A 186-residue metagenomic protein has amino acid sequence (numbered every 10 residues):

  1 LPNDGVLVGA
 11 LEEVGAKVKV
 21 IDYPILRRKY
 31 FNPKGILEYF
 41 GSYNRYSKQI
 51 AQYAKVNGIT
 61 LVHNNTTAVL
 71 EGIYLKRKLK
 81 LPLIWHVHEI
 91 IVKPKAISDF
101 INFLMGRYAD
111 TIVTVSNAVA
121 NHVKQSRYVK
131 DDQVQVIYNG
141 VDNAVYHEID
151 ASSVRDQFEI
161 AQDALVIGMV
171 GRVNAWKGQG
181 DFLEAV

Functional and structural regions predicted by a protein language model:
L1-F40: N-terminal strand-loop element at the rim of the active site of nucleotide-sugar-dependent glycosyltransferases
L1-P2, H63-N64, T114-V115, V136: Short beta-strand scaffold positions
G5-V6, Y43, S47, L61-L79 (+2 more regions): An aromatic- and histidine-rich active-site surface loop
K34-E38, I84-V113, N121, Y128: A conserved, positively charged/aromatic
V92, D142, R172-W176: Nucleotide-sugar-dependent glycosyltransferase donor-binding/catalytic pocket residues
A118, G140: Carbohydrate-associated surface elements
Y146-I160: A short helix/loop element that forms part of the nucleotide-sugar donor recognition site in Leloir-type
L165, M169-V186: A conserved mid-protein helix/loop that constitutes part of the nucleotide-sugar donor-binding site
